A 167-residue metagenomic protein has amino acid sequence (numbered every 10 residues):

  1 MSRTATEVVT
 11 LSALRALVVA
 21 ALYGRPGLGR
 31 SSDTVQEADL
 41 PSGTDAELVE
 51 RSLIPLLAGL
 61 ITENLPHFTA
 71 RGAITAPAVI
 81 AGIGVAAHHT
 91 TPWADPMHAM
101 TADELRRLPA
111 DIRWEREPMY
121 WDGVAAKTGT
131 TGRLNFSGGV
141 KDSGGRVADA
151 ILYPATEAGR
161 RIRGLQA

Functional and structural regions predicted by a protein language model:
M1-A167: Accessory terminal alpha-helical modules
